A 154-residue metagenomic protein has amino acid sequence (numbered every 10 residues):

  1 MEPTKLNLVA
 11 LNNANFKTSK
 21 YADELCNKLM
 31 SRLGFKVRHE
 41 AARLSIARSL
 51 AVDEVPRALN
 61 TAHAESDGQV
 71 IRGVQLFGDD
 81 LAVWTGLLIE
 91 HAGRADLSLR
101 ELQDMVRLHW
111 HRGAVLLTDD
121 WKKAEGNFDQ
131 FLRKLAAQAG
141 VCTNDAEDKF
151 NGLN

Functional and structural regions predicted by a protein language model:
M1-L6: Arg/Lys-rich, low-complexity, intrinsically disordered N-terminal tails that contact nucleic acids
N7, N12, S19-E40, L44 (+1 more regions): Surface-exposed, Lys/Arg-rich phosphate-binding patches that contact polyanionic backbones
Y21, L25, V83-L87, E101 (+3 more regions): Exposed alpha-helical structural elements
L44, L59-N60, F128: Residue-level signal for alpha-helical context at structural boundaries
A47: Short, surface-exposed polybasic-aromatic patches that bind anionic ligands, especially phosphate groups
A51-R94: Short, positively charged interaction helices/loops
A95-V115, D119: Long protein-protein interaction modules used by eukaryotic assembly/scaffold proteins
E125-N154: Glycine-rich, aromatic-bearing surface loops/beta-hairpins
